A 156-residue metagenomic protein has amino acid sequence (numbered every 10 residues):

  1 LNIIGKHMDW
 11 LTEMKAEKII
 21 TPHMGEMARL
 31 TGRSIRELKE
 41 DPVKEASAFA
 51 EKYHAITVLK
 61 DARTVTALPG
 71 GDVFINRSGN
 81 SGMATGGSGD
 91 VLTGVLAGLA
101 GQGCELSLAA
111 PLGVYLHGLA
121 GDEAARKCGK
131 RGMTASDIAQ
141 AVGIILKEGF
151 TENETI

Functional and structural regions predicted by a protein language model:
L1-I75, F150-T151, T155-I156: Glycine-rich phosphate/dinucleotide-binding loop and adjoining beta-alpha-beta core of small-molecule
A28-R29, T85-L116: Short, small-residue alpha-helix embedded
R36-D41, G103-L108, G129-M133: Short, charged, surface-exposed loops that flank catalytic or proteolytic processing sites
P42-E51, L106-A120, A135-G143: Short, well-structured alpha-helical segments that form the helix of a local strand-helix-strand
V73-G86: Short pre-catalytic strand/loop immediately N-terminal to key active-site residues, enriched for Gly-Thr
A120-I156: Charged C-terminal helix
